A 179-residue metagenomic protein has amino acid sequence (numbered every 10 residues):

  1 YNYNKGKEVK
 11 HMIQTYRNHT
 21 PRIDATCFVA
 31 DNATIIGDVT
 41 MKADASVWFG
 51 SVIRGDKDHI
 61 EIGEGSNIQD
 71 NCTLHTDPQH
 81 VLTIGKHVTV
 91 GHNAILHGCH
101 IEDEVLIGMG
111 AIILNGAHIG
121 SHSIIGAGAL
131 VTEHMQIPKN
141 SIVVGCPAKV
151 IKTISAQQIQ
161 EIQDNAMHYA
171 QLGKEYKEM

Functional and structural regions predicted by a protein language model:
Y1-H11: Short, Lys/Arg-enriched N-terminal segments with co-localized hydrophobic residues within the first ~10-30 amino acids
M12-A25, A30, L82-V90, A94-I95 (+3 more regions): C-terminal segments of enzyme domains that contribute to small-molecule binding surfaces
A25, A30-D31, I36-G37, K42-A43 (+16 more regions): Left-handed beta-helix
I60, V81: Active-site cofactor/substrate anionic-group-binding motifs, chiefly glycine- and Lys/Arg-rich phosphate-binding loops
